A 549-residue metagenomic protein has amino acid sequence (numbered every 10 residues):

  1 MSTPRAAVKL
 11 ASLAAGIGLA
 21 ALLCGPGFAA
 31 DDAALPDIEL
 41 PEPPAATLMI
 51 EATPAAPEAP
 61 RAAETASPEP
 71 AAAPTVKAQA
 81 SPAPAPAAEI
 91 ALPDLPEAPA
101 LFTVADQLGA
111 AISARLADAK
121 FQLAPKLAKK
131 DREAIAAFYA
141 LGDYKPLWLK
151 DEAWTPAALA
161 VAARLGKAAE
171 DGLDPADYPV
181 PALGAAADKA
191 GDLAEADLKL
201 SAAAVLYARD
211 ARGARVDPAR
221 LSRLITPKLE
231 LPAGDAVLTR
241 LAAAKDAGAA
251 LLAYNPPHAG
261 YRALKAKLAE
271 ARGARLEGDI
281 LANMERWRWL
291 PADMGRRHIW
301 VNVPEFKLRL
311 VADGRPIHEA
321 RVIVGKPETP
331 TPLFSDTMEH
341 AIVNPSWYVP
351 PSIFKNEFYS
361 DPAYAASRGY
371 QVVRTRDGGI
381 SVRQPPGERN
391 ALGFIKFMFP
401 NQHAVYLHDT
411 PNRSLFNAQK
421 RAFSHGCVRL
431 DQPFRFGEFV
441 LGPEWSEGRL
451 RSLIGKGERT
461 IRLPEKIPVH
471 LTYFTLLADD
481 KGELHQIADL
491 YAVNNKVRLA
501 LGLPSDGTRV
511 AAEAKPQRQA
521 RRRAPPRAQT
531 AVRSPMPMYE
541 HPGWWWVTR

Functional and structural regions predicted by a protein language model:
M1-D31: Sec-dependent N-terminal signal peptides
S2, L19, P41-E42, T47-E51 (+3 more regions): A broadly tuned "polar low-complexity/structure-edge" signature
K9-S12, T75-S81, D171: Intrinsically disordered, low-complexity proline-rich regions
A20-L22, A29, A110-D118, L123-A157 (+3 more regions): Intrinsically disordered, low-complexity, compositionally biased regions/tails
A30-I38: Cleaved targeting-peptide boundary
D37, P41-E69, A73-T75, A80-K129 (+6 more regions): Well-ordered beta-sheet/strand-loop patches within structured domains
K145, L149-R215: A cross-kingdom signal targeting lumenal/periplasmic-facing segments of multi-pass membrane and secretory-pathway
